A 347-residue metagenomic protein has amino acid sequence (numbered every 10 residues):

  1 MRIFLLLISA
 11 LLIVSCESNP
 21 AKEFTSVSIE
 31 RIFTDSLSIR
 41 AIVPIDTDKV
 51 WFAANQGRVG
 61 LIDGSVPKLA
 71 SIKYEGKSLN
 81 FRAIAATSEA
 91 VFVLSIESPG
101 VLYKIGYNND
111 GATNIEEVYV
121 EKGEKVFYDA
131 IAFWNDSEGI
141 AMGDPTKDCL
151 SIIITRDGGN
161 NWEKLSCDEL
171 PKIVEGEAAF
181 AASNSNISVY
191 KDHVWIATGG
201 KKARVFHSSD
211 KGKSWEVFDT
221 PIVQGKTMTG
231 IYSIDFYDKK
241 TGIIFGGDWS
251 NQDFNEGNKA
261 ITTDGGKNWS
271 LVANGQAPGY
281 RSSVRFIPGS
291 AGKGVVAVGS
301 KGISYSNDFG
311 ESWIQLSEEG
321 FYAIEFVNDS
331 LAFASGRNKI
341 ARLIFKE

Functional and structural regions predicted by a protein language model:
V14-S15: C-terminal motif of bacterial Sec signal peptides marking the signal peptidase cleavage site
N19-I32, L37, Q56-G76, P99 (+8 more regions): Asp-box/BNR beta-propeller loop motif
I39-A41, L79-A85, K125-I131, M228-S233 (+2 more regions): Repeated scaffold domains used in trafficking and secretory/extracellular systems, primarily beta-propellers
P44-T47, A86-S88, W134-D136, V189-K191 (+3 more regions): Residue-level detector of Asp-centered blade-edge/turn motifs that repeat once per structural unit in beta-propeller
K49-W51, A90-F92, S137-A141, H193-W195 (+3 more regions): Entry beta-strands of beta-propeller and related beta-repeat scaffolds
N55, I96-S98, D144-K147, G199-K201 (+3 more regions): Short loop/turn segments immediately following the C-termini of beta-strands
G158-F206, V217: Solenoidal tandem-repeat scaffolds enriched in leucines and small polar residues
A273-S304: Loop/turn-rich, solvent-exposed surfaces of beta-rich toroidal or solenoidal domains
